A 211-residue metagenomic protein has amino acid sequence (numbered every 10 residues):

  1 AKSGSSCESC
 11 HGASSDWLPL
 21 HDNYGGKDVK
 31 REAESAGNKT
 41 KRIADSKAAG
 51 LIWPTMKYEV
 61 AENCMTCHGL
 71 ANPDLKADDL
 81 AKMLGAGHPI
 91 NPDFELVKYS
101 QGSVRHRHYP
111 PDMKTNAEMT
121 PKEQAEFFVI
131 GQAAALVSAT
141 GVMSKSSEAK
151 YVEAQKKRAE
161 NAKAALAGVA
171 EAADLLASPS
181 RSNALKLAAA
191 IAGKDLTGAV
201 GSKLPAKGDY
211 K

Functional and structural regions predicted by a protein language model:
K2-S5, A13-Y210: Primarily the internal scaffold of c-type cytochrome electron-transfer domains, especially repeated/multiheme c-type
